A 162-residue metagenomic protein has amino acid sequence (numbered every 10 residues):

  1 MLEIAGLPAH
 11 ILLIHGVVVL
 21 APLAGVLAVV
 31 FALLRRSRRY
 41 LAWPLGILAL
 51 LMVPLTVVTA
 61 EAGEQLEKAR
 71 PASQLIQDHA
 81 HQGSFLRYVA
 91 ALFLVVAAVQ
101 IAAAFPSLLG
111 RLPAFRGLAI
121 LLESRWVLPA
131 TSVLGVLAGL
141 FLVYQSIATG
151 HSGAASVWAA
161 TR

Functional and structural regions predicted by a protein language model:
M1-R162: Polytopic transmembrane helical bundles with strong interfacial aromatic enrichment
